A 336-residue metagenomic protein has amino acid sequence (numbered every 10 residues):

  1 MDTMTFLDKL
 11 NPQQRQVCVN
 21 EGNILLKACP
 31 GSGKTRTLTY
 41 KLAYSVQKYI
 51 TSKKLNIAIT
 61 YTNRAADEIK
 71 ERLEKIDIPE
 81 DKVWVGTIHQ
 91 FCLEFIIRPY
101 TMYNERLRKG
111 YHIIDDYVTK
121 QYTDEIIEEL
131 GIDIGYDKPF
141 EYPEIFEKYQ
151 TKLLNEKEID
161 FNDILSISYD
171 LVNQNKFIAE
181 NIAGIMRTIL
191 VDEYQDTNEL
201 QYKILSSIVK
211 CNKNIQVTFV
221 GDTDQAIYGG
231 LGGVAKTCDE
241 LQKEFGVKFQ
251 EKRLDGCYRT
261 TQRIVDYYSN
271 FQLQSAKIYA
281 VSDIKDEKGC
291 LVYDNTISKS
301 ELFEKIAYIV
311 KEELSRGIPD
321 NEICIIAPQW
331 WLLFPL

Functional and structural regions predicted by a protein language model:
M1-L26, T37, I57, I113-L190 (+3 more regions): Accessory N-terminal region flanking or inserted into the helicase ATPase core in nucleic-acid motor proteins
M1-Y103, E180: P-loop NTPase Walker
K41, E68-L73, F91-F95, L200 (+6 more regions): Alpha-helical scaffold elements adjacent to nucleotide-binding pockets in ATP/GTP-utilizing enzyme cores
L42, T60-R64, I88-H89, V220-D224 (+3 more regions): A short beta-strand-to-loop transition that corresponds to the Sensor-1 phosphate-sensing loop of AAA+ P-loop ATPases
T51-K53, I76-V83, P99-I113, K152-L154 (+2 more regions): Short, polar/flexible loop-turn hinges at active-site or ligand-entry regions and domain interfaces
E193: Walker B catalytic acidic pair
E199, I204-E287: Conserved RecA-like helicase ATPase core segment that couples NTP binding/hydrolysis to strand translocation
V247-K248, G256-L336: Helicase P-loop NTPase motor core
